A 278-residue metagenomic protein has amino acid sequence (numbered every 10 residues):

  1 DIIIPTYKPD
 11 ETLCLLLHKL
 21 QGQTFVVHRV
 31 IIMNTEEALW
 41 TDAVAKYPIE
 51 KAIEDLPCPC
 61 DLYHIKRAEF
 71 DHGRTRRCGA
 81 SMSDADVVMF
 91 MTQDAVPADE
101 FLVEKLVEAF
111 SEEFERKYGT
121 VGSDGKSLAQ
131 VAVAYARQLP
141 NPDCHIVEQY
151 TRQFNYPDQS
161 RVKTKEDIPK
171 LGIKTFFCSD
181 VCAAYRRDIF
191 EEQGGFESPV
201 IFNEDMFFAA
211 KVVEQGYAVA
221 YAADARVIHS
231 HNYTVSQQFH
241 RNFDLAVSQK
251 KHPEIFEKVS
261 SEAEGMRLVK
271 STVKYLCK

Functional and structural regions predicted by a protein language model:
P9-G22: Short, well-formed alpha-helical segments that are part of the catalytic scaffolds of diverse glycosyltransferases
H28-A38, I65: Short beta-strand/loop segment that forms part of the nucleotide-sugar
K66-S83: Glycine-rich, basic loop-to-helix element that forms the pyrophosphate-binding segment of sugar-nucleotide handling
V88: Short aromatic/hydrophobic "clamp" motif used to bind/position activated sugar donors
F101-E148: Conserved donor NDP-sugar-binding/catalytic core segment of glycosyltransferases
K165-Y185, I201: A recurrent flexible, glycine/aromatic-enriched loop bordering the glycosyltransferase active site that acts as
I201-F208: Acidic donor-binding loop at a coil-to-helix junction in glycosyltransferase catalytic cores that engages
V219, I228-K278: Active-site-adjacent helix/loop segment of glycosyltransferases that harbors family-specific signature motifs
